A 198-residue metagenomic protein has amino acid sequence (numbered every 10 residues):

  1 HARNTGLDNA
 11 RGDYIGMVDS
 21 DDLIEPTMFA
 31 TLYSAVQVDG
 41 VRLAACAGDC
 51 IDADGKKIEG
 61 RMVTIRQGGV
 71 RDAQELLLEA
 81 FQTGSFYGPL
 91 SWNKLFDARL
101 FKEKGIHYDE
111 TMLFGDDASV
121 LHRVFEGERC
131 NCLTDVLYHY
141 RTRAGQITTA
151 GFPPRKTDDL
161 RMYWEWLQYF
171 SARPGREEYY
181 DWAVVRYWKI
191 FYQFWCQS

Functional and structural regions predicted by a protein language model:
H1-A10: Glycine-rich, basic loop-to-helix element that forms the pyrophosphate-binding segment of sugar-nucleotide handling
H1-A2, S34, W195-S198: Short, intrinsically disordered, charge-balanced linker/junction segments flanking boundaries in proteins
A10-R11, Q37: Residues immediately N-terminal to the Walker A/P-loop in ABC ATPase nucleotide-binding domains
I15: Short aromatic/hydrophobic "clamp" motif used to bind/position activated sugar donors
V18-S20: Catalytic metal- and UDP-sugar-binding loop of GT-A-like glycosyltransferases, i.e., residues flanking the conserved
L23-N131, Y138-P154: Donor-binding/catalytic cores of nucleotide-activated saccharide and glycerol-phosphate transferases/polymerases
V136-S198: C-terminal subregions of glycosyltransferases and related glycan-biosynthesis enzymes
